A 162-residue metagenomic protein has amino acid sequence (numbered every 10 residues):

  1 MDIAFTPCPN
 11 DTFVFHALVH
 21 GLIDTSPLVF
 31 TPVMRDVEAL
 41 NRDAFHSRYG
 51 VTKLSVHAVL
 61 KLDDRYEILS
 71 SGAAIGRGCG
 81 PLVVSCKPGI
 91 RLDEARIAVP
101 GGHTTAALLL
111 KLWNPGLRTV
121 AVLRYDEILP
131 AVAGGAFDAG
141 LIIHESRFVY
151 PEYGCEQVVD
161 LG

Functional and structural regions predicted by a protein language model:
I3-P7, E94-G102, L123: Short beta-strand->loop
T12-A107, K111: Short, glycine-/small- and polar/acidic-enriched structural segments that line small-molecule recognition paths
F30-R42, R118-G134: Short helix-initiation/N-cap motifs at beta->coil->alpha
A44, K53, V122, G140-I142: A structural signal for short, well-ordered beta-strand segments and their strand-loop junctions that often border
L69, L82-C86, L92, G116 (+2 more regions): Short acidic (Asp/Glu) patches
H103, L112-L117, A131, G135 (+1 more regions): Mid-sequence acidic-hydrophobic segments that form the walls of catalytic/ligand-binding cavities or oligomerization
K111-L112, Y153: Short amphipathic alpha-helical segments
Y125-G162: Pocket-lining segment of extracytoplasmic ligand-binding domains
